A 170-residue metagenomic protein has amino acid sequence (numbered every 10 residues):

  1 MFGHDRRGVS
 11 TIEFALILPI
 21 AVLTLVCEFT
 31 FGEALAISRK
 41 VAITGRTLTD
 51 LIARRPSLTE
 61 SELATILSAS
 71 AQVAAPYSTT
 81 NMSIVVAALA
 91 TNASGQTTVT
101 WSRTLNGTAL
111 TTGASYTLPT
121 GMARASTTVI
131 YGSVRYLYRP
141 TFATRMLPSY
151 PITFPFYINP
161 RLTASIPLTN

Functional and structural regions predicted by a protein language model:
M1-Q72: Alpha-helical assembly-interface signal, strongest on the long, hydrophobic N-terminal helix that forms
R46-N170: Short, conserved structural patches
